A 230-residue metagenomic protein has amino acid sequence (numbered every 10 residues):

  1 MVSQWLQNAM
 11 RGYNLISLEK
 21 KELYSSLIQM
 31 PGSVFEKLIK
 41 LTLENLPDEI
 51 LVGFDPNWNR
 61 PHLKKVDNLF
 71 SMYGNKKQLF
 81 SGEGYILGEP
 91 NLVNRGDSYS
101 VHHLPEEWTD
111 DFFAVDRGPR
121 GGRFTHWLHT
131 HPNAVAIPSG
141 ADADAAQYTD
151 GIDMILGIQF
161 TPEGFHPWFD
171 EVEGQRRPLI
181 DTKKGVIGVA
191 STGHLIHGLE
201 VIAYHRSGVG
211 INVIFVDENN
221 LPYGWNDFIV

Functional and structural regions predicted by a protein language model:
M1-H126, P132-V230: Conserved beta-strand-loop surface patch within small alpha/beta domains used for substrate/adaptor or ligand engagement
